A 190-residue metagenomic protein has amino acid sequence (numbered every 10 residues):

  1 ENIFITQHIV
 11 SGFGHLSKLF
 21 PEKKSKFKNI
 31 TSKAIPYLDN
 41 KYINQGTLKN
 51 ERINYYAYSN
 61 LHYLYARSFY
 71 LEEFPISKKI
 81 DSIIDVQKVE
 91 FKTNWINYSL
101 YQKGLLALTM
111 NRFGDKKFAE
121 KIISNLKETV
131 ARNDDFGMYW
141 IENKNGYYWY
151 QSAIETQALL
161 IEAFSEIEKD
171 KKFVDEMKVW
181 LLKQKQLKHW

Functional and structural regions predicted by a protein language model:
E1-W190: Large, well-folded core regions of big proteins
